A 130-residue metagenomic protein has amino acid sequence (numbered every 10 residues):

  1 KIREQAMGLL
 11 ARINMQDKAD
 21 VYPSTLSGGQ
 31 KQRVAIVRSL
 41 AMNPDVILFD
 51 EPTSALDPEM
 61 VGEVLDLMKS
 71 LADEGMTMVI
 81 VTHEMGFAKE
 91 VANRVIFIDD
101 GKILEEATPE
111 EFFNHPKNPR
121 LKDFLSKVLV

Functional and structural regions predicted by a protein language model:
K1-D17: Conserved ABC ATPase "signature" region
Y22-L26, Q30: Conserved ABC ATPase signature
A41-D45: A short, proline-enriched helix->beta-strand linker immediately N-terminal to the Walker B motif in ABC-type P-loop
I47-D50: Catalytic Walker B motif of ABC-type/P-loop ATPase nucleotide-binding domains
T82-H83: H-loop/switch region of ABC-family ATPase nucleotide-binding domains
E106-A107: ABC ATPase "signature
